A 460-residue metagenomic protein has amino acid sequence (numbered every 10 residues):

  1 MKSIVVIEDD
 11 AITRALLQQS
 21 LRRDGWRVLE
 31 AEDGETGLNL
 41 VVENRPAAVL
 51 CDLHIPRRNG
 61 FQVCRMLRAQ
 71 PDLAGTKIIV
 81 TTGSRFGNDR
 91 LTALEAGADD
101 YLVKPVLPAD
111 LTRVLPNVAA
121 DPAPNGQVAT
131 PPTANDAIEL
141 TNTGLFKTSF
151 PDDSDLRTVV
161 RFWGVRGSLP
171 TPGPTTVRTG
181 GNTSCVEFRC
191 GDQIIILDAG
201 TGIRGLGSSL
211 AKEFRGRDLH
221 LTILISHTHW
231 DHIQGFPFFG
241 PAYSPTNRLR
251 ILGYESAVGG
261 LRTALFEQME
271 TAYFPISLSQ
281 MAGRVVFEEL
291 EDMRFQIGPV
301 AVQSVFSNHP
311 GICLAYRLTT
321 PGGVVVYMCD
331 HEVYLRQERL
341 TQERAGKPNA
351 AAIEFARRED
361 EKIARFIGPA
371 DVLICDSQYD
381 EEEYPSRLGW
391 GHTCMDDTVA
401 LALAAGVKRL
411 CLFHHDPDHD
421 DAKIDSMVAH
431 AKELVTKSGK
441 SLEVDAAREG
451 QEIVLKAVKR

Functional and structural regions predicted by a protein language model:
E8: Conserved acidic carboxylate
A15-R23: Charged docking surfaces used in two-component/phosphorelay signaling
P56, A74, F86, K104 (+1 more regions): The feature encodes the CheY-like receiver
V106-L115: C-terminal output helix
A123-T341, D421-R460: Binuclear metal-dependent hydrolase catalytic cores
L335-L442: Cap/insert and terminal regions of metallo-dependent hydrolase folds
